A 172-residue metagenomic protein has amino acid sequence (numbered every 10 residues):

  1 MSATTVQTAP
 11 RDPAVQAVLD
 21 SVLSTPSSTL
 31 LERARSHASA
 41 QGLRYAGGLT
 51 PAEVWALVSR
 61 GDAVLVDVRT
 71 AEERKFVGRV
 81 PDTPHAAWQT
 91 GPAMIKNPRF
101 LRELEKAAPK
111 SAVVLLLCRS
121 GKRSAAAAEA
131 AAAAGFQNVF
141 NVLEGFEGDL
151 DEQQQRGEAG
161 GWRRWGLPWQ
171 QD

Functional and structural regions predicted by a protein language model:
S2-A63, E72-V113, S124-D172: Rhodanese-like catalytic fold shared by cysteine-dependent sulfurtransferases and DSP/PTP-type phosphatases
L65-D67: Structural scaffold elements adjacent to functional motifs in cytosolic proteins
L116-L117: Short, surface-exposed ligand- or partner-binding patches at beta-edge/loop junctions that are enriched in aromatics
